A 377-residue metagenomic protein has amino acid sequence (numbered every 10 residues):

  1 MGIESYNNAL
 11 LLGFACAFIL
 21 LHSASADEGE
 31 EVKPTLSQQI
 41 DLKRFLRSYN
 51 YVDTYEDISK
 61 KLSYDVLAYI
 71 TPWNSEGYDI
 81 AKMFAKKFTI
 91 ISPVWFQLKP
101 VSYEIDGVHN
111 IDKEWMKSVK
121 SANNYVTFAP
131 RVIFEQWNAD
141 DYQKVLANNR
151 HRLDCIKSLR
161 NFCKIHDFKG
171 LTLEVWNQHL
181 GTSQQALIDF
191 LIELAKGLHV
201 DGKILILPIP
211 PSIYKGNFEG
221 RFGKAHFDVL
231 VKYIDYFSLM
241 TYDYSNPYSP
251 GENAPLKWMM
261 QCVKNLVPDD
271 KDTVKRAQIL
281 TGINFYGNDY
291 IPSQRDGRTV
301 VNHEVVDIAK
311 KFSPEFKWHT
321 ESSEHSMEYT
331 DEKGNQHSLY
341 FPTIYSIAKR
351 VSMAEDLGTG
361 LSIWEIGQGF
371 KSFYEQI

Functional and structural regions predicted by a protein language model:
Y6-A24: Cleavable N-terminal signal peptides of Sec/SRP-targeted secreted and luminal proteins
D27-S158: Glycan-recognition patch characteristic of GH18 chitinases/ENGases and related GlcNAc/peptidoglycan-binding proteins
P34-T54, W137, I283-S352: Glycan-binding loop/region signatures in secreted carbohydrate-active enzymes
I70, W95, P130-F134, V175 (+4 more regions): A cross-domain feature marking catalytic cores of carbohydrate-active enzymes and several ubiquitous metabolic/repair
P72-A85, N149-K164, E219-D228, P342-M353: Short, acidic/polar
I91, L173, F237, T281 (+1 more regions): Conserved, mostly hydrophobic/aromatic
P100-N110, K157, L180-S313: Substrate-binding surface in catalytic domains of secreted glycosidases
S346-I377: Acidic/aromatic/glycine-rich contiguous surface patches that form carbohydrate-binding/processing clefts and analogous
